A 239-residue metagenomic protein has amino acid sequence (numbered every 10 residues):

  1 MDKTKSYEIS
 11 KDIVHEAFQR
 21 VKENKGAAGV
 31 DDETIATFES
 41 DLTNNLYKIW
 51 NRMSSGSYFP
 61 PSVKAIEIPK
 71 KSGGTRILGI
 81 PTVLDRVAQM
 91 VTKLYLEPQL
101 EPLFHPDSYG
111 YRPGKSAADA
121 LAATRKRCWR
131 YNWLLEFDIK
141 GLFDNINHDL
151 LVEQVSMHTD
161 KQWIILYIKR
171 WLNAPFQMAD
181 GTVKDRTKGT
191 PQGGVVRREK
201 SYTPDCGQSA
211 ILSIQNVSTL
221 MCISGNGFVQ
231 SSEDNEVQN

Functional and structural regions predicted by a protein language model:
M1-T43: Non-catalytic, polymerase-adjacent accessory regions of viral genome-replication enzymes
S40-D41, K48-N51: Intein modules and their embedded homing endonuclease domains
R52-E67, K71, L103-D107, Y111-N239: Conserved polymerase palm-domain catalytic core
I77-L78, T82: Conserved phosphate-binding loops in nucleotide/dinucleotide-binding enzymes
L84, A88: Duplex nucleic acid-engaging cores and interfaces of nucleic-acid transaction enzymes
T92: Nucleotide/phosphate-binding loop and acidic/charged catalytic motifs in nucleotide-binding or -utilizing enzymes
L96-L103: Short helix-capping/linker segments at secondary-structure and domain boundaries
